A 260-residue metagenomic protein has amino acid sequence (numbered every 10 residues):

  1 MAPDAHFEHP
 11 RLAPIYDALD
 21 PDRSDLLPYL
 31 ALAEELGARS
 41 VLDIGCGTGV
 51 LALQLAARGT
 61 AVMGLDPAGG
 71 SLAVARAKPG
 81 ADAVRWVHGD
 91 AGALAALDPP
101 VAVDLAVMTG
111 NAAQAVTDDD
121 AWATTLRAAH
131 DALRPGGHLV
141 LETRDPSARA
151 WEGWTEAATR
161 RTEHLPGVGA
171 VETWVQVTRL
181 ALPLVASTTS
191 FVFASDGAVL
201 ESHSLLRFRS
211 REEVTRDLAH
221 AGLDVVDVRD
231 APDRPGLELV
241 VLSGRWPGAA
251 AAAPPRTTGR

Functional and structural regions predicted by a protein language model:
M1-G37: Conserved class I S-adenosyl-L-methionine
R39-G45: Conserved class I S-adenosyl-L-methionine
G49-L94: Class I SAM-dependent methyltransferase SAM/SAH-binding core
A96-L105: A short acidic, Gly/Pro-enriched loop at the edge of an enzyme's catalytic core that lines a small-molecule cofactor
D104-D120: A short SAM/SAH-binding and catalytic strip from SAM-dependent methyltransferases
A123-P135: A short glycine-rich, Lys/Arg-flanked "PGG" loop and its adjoining helix->strand segment in the class I
V140-T215: SAM-dependent methyltransferase
F208-R260: C-terminal lobe and adjacent flexible extensions of AdoMet/dcAdoMet transferase-like proteins
